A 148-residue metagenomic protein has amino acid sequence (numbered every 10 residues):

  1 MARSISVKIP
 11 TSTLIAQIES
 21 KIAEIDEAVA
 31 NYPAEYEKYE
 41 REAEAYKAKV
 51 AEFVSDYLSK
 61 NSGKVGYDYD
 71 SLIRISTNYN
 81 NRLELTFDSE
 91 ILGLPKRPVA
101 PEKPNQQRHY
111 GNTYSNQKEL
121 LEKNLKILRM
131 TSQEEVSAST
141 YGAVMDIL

Functional and structural regions predicted by a protein language model:
M1-E24: Leu/Val/Ala/Ile-rich N-terminal alpha-helices, chiefly Sec-type signal peptides and the beginnings
R3, Y141-L148: Short acidic DE-rich linear segments
S4-V7, T11, A43, K47 (+4 more regions): Intrinsic-disorder-associated interaction segments
I15, I22, V29, Y36 (+2 more regions): Heptad-repeat amphipathic alpha-helical coiled-coil interaction surface used for oligomerization/assembly
Y32-S89: Extended alpha-helical coiled-coil "stalk/arm" regions that act as elongated linkers or oligomerization scaffolds
F53, E134, A138-A143: Coiled-coil termination/hinge junctions
